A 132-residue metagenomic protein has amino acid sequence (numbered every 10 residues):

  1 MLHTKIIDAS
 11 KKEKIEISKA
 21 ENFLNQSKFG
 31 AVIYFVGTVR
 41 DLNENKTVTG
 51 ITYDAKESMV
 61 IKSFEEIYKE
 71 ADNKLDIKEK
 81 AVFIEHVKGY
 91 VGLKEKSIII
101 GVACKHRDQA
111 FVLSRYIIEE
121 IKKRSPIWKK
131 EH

Functional and structural regions predicted by a protein language model:
M1-K96, A103-H132: N-terminal, polar/charged subdomain of small-to-medium soluble alpha/beta proteins
